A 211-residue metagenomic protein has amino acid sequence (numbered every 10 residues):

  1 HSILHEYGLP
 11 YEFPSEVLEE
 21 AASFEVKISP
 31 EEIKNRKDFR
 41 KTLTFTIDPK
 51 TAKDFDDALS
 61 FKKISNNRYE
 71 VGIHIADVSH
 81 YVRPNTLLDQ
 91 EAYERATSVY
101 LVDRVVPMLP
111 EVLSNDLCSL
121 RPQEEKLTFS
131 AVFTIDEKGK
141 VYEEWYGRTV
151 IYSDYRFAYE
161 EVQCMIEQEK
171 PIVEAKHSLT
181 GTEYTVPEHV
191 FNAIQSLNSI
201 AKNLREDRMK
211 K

Functional and structural regions predicted by a protein language model:
H1-K211: Electropositive polyanion-binding surfaces
